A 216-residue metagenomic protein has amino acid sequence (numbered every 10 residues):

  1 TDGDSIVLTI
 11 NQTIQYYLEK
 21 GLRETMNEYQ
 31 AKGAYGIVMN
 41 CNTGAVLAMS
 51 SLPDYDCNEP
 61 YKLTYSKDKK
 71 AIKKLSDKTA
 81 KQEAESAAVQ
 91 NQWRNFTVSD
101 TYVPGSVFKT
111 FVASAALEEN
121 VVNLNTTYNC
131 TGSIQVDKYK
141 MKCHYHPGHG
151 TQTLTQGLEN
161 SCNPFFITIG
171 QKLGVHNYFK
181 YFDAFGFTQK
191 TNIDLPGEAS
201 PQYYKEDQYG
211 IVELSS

Functional and structural regions predicted by a protein language model:
T1-A34: Conserved, well-ordered alpha-helix/loop/beta-strand core segments that scaffold catalytic motifs
I10, N42-V107, F111-S216: Beta-lactam-recognizing serine transpeptidase/beta-lactamase-like catalytic domain environment
G36-C41: Short hydrophobic alpha-helical segments used for membrane anchoring or interfacial signaling
